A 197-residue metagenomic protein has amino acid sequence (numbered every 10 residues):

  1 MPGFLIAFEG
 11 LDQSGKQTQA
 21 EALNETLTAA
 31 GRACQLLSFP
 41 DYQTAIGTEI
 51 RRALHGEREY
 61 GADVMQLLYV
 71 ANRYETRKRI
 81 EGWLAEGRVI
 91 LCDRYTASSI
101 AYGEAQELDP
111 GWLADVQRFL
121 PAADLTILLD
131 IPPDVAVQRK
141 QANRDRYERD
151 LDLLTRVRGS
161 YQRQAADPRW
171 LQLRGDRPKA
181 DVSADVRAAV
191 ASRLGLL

Functional and structural regions predicted by a protein language model:
M1-L23: Walker A (P-loop) phosphate-binding motif
L5-F8, V89, T126: Hydrophobic "anchor" residues on beta-strands that sit immediately upstream of conserved functional sites
N24-T26, D134-L197: NTP-dependent small-molecule kinase module
R32-R118: ATP-dependent small-molecule kinase phosphotransfer cores that center on conserved nucleotide phosphate-binding segments
L37, L129, L173: Hydrophobic residues at beta-strand termini and immediately following loops that shape nucleotide-binding pockets
D41, A71, Y95, I131-P132 (+2 more regions): Short beta->alpha linker loops
R94, S99-S160: A glycine- and Lys/Arg-enriched "phosphate-lid" helix/loop adjacent to the NTP-binding pocket of small-molecule kinases
